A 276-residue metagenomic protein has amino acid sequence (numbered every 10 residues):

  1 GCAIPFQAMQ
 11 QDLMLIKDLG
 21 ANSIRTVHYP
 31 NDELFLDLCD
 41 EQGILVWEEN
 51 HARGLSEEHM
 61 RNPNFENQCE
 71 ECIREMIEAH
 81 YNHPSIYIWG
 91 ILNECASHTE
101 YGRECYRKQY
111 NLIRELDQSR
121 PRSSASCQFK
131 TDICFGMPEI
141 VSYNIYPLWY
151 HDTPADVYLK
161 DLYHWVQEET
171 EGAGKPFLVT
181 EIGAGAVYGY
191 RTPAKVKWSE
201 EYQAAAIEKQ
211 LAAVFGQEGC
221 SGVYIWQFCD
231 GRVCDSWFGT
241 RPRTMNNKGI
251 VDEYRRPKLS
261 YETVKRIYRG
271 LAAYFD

Functional and structural regions predicted by a protein language model:
G1-E104, R122, E171, F177-T180 (+5 more regions): Active-site-adjacent substrate/metal-binding segments within catalytic domains of carbohydrate-active enzymes
H28-N31, S126-F129, P147: Short beta->alpha connector loops
S85-W89, Y110-R114, R122-S123, T131-I140 (+1 more regions): Substrate-binding clefts and catalytic carboxylate motifs of secreted carbohydrate-active enzymes
Y106-K108: Active-site "gating" loop of Rossmann-like NAD(P)-dependent oxidoreductase/epimerase domains
